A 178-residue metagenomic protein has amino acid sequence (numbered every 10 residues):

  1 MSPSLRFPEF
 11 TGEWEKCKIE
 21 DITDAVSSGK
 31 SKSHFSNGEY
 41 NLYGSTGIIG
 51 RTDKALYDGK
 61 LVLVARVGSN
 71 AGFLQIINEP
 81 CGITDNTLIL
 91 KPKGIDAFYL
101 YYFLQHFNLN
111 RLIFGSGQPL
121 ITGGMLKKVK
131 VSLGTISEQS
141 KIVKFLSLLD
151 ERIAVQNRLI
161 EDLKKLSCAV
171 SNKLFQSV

Functional and structural regions predicted by a protein language model:
M1-P3, F7, T11-E15, K130-A169: Amphipathic alpha-helical segments
L5-Y43: Non-catalytic DNA-recognition/assembly elements of restriction-modification systems
G38, L120-I121, K164: Short amphipathic alpha-helical segments embedded in low-complexity Lys/Glu-rich regions
G44-Q105, F114-G117, I121-L126: A short beta-sheet element
N172: A cross-family detector of function-defining hotspots
V178: Short conserved active-site loop signatures built around small residues
